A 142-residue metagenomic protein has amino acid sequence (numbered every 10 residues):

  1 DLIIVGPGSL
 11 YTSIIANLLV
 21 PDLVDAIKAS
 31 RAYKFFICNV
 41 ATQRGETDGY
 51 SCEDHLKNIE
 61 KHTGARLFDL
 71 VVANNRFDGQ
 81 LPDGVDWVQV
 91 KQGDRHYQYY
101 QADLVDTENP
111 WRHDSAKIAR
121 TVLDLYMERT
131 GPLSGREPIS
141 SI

Functional and structural regions predicted by a protein language model:
I3, L10, P138-I142: Amphipathic, soluble alpha/beta structural segments
G6-S9, I14, C38-V40, N74-R76 (+1 more regions): Fold-independent oxyanion-binding glycine-rich loops and adjacent beta-strand/coil segments at enzyme active sites
L10, I14-L67: Conserved phosphate- and dinucleotide-binding cores of soluble alpha/beta proteins, encompassing both enzyme active
G49-I142: C-terminal functional extensions of proteins
